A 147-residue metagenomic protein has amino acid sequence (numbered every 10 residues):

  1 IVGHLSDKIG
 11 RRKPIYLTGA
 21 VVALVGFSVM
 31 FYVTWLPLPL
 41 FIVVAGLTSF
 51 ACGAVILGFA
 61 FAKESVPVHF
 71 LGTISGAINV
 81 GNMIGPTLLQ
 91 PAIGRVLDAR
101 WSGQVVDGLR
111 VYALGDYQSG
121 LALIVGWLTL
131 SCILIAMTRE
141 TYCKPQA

Functional and structural regions predicted by a protein language model:
I1-S6, F59, I93: Hydrophobic/aromatic and small-residue hotspots that mark the transmembrane alpha-helices of Major Facilitator
K8-A20: Cytoplasmic membrane-interface "Motif A"-like loop-to-helix N-cap segments of 12-TM Major Facilitator Superfamily
R12, R95-G126: A membrane-interface helix-boundary motif in multi-pass transporters
V21-W35: C-terminal ends and interior cores of transmembrane alpha-helices in multi-pass membrane transporters/permeases
F31-T34, S119-A147: Multi-pass alpha-helical transporter architecture, strongest for 12-TM Major Facilitator/SLC carriers used
L38-I56: Hydrophobic core of transmembrane alpha-helices in multi-pass small-molecule transporters, especially MFS/SLC-type
G53-P67: Intracellular juxtamembrane helix-capping segments at the cytosolic ends of symmetry-related transmembrane helices
V68-S102: A late C-terminal transmembrane helix in Major Facilitator Superfamily
